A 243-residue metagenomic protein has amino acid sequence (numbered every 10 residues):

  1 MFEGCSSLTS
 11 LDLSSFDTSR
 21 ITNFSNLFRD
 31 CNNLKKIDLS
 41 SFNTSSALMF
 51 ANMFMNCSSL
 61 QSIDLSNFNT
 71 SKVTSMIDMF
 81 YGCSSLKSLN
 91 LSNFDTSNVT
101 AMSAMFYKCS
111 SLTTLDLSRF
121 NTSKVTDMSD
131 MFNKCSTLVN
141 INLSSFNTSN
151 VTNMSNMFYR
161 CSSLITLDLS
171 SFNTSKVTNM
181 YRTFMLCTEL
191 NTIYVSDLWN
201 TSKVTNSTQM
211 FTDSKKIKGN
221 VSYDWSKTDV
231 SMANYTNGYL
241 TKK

Functional and structural regions predicted by a protein language model:
M1-K243: Negatively charged
